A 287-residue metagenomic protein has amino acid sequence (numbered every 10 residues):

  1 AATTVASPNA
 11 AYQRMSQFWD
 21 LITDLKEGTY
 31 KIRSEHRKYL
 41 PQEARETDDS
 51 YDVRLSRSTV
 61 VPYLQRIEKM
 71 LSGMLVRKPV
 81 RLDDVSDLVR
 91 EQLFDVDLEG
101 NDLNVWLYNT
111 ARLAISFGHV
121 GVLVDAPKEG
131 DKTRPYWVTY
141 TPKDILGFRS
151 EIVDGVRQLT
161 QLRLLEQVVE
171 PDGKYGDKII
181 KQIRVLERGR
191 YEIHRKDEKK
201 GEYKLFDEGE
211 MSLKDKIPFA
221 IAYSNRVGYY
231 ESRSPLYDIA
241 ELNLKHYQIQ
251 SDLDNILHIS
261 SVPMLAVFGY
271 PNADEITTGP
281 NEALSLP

Functional and structural regions predicted by a protein language model:
A1-W137: Extended, helix-rich architectural segments
A1-Y39, A44, Y191-R233, H246: N-terminal start-of-domain structural block
L25, V85, Y175, I179 (+1 more regions): Extended hydrophobic/Leu-rich segments
T59, V89, W137-Y140, D238 (+1 more regions): Short intrinsically disordered coil segments
E99-L103, T139-P142, N243-H246: A short linear-motif detector with a strong N-terminal bias
A114-V227: Extended, regular secondary-structure scaffolds
K204-P287: Extended, charged amphipathic alpha-helical segments
